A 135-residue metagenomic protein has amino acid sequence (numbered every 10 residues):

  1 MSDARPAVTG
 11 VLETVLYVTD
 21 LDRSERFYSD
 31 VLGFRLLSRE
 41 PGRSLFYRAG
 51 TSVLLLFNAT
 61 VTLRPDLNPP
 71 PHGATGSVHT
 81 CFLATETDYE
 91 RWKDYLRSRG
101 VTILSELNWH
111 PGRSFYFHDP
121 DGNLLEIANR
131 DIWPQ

Functional and structural regions predicted by a protein language model:
M1-D22, H79-T80, D131-Q135: N-terminal beta-strand motif that seeds the catalytic metal site of vicinal oxygen chelate
S2-A7, K93-Q135: Vicinal oxygen chelate
G10-T19, R48, L67-Y95, R113-H118: Vicinal oxygen chelate
Y17-V61: Core segments of cupin and vicinal oxygen chelate
S24, Y28, T80, L96: Hydrophobic pocket/interface hotspot
S52-L55, R64, G122-L125: Short, charged/polar, Gly/Pro-enriched secondary-structure boundary elements
T62-N68, I103, Q135: A short, acidic/glycine-rich surface segment
